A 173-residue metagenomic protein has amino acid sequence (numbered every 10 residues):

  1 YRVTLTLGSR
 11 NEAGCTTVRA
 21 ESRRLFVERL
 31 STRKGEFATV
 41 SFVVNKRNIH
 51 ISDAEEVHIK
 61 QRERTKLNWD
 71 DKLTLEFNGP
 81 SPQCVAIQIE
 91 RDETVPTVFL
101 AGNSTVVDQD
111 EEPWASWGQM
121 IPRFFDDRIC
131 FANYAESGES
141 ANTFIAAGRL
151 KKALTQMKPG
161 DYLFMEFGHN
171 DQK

Functional and structural regions predicted by a protein language model:
Y1-T4: Extended extracellular/luminal ectodomain segments enriched in beta-structured repeat modules
T6-R29: Short, surface-exposed beta-strand/strand-loop-strand elements in extracellular ectodomains
N11, S104-D108, E136-N142, H169-K173: Solvent-exposed loop/turn segments at secondary-structure junctions within structured extracellular/periplasmic domains
V18, V40-N48, I59: Long beta-sheet-rich domains in secretory-pathway and surface-associated proteins
R29-A38: Short proline/glycine- and polar residue-rich coil/turn motifs
K46-E56, E63-N78: Noncatalytic modules at the cell exterior or secretory-pathway interfaces, chiefly beta-strand-rich lectin/adhesion
L75, G79-E136, L150-L163: Serine-esterase "nucleophile elbow" of acetyl-processing enzymes
N142-K151: N-terminal post-signal-peptidase region of extra-cytosolic proteins
